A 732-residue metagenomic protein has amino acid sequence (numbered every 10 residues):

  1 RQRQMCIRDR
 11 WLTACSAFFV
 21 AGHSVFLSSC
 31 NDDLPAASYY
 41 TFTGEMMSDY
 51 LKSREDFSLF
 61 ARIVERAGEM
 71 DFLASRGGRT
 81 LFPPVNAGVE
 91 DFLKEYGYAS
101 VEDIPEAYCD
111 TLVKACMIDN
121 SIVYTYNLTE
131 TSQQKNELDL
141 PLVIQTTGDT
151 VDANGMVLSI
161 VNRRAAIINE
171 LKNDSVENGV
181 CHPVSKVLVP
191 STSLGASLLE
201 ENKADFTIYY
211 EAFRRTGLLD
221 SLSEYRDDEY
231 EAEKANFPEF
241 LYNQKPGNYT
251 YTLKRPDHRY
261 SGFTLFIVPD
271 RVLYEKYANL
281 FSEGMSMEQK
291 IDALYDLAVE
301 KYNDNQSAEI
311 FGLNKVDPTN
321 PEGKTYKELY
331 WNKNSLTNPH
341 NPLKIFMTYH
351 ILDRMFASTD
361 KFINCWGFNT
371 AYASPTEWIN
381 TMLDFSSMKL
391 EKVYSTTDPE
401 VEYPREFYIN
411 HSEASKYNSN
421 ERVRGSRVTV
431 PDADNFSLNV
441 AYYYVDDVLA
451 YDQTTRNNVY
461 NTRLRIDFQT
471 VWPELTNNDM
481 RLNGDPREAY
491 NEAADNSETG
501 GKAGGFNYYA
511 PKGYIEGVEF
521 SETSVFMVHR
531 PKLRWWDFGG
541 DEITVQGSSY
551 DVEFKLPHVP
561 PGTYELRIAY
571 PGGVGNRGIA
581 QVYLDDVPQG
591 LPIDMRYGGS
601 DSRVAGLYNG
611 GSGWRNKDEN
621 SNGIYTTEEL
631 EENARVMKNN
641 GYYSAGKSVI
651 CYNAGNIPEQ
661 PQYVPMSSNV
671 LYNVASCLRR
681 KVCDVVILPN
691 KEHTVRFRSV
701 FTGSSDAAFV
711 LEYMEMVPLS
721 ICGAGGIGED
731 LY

Functional and structural regions predicted by a protein language model:
R1-I7: Short, small-residue-biased leader/transition segments that mark boundaries at the very start of proteins
R10: Nucleotide/phosphate-binding catalytic cleft detector across ATP-hydrolyzing and phosphate-transferring enzymes
T13-V25: Bacterial N-terminal signal peptides
F26-Y732: Mature, structured domains of secreted/extracytosolic soluble proteins
